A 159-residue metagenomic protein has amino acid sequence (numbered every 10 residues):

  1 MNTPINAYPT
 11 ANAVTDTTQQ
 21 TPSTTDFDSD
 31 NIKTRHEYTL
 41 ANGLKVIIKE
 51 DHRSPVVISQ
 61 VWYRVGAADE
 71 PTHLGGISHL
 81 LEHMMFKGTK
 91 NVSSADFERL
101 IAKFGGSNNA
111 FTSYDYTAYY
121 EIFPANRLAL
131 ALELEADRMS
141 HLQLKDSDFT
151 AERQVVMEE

Functional and structural regions predicted by a protein language model:
M1-E98, Y120-F123, A129-M139: His/Glu-rich zincin catalytic helix
E50, N109-T112: Catalytic zinc-binding patch centered on the HExxH motif and its immediate surroundings that defines zinc-dependent
L74, F111-D115, D148-T150: Short, glycine-/polar-rich solvent-exposed loops and beta-turns at beta-strand/coil boundaries
R99, Q143-E159: Acidic/histidine-enriched alpha-helical segments
I101-K103: An active-site-proximal "capping" alpha-helix that borders the catalytic cofactor pocket
Y116-Y120, M157-E159: Conserved short loop/turn motifs at secondary-structure junctions
F123, R127, K145-D148: Short, well-structured alpha-helical patches and their helix-loop capping segments that border functional surfaces
